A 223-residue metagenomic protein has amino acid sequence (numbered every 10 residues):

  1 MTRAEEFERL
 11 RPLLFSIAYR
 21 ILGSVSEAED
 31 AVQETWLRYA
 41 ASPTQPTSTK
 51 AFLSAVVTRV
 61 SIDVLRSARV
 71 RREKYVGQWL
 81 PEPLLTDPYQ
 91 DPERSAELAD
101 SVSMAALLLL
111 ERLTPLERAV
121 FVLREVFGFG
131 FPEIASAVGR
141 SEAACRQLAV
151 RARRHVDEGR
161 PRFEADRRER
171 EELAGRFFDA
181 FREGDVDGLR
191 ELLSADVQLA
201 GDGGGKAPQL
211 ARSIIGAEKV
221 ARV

Functional and structural regions predicted by a protein language model:
M1-D30, E34-W36, A40-A174, D179 (+1 more regions): Active-site-adjacent scaffolding segments
E164-R168, A180, A207-I215: A short glycine-/small-residue-rich loop at the edge of a beta-strand within enzyme catalytic domains
A195-V223: A solvent-exposed, acidic/Ser-Thr-rich amphipathic alpha-helical stretch
